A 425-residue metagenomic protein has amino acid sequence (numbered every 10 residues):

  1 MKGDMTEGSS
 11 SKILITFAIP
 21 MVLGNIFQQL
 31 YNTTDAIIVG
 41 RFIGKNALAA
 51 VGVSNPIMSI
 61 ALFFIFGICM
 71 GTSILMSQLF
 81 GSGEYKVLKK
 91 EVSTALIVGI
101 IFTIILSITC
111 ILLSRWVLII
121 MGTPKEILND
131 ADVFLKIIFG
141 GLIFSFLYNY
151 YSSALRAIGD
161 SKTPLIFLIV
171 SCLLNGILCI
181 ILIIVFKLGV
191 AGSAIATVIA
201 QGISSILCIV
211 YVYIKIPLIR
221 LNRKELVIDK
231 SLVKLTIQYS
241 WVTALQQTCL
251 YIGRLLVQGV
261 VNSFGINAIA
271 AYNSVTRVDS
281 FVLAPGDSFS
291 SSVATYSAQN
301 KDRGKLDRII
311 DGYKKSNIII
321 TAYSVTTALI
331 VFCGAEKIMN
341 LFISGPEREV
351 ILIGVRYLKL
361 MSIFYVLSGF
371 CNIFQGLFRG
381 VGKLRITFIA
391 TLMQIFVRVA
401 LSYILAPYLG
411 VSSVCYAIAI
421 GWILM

Functional and structural regions predicted by a protein language model:
M1-A18, M76-G141, V185-W241, S297-I363 (+1 more regions): Short alpha-helical transmembrane segments in multi-pass integral membrane proteins
T16-D35, I137, Y148, S171 (+4 more regions): Transmembrane helical elements of multi-pass membrane transporters/channels
M21, N25, I37, I74 (+16 more regions): Transmembrane alpha-helix boundary and packing residues in multipass membrane permease domains and related
V22, I26, L30, T34 (+20 more regions): Generic alpha-helical transmembrane segments of integral inner-membrane proteins, especially permease/transport modules
I26, L30-A49, L118-K125, I181-L188 (+5 more regions): Helix-terminus/linker motif at the lipid-water interface of multi-pass membrane proteins
L48-I108, S145-P164, A271-L329, C333-A335 (+2 more regions): Small-residue-rich hydrophobic transmembrane alpha-helices
C69, I137-R156, P164-N175, S193-C208 (+4 more regions): Short runs within selected transmembrane alpha-helices of multi-pass transporters and secretion channels
